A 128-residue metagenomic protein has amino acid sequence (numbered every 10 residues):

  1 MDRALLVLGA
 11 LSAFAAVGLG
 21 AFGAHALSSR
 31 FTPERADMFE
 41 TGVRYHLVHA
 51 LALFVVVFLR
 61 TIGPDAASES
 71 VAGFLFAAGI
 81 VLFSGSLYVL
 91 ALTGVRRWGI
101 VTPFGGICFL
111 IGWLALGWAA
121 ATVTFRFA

Functional and structural regions predicted by a protein language model:
M1-A128: Polytopic transmembrane helical bundles with strong interfacial aromatic enrichment
